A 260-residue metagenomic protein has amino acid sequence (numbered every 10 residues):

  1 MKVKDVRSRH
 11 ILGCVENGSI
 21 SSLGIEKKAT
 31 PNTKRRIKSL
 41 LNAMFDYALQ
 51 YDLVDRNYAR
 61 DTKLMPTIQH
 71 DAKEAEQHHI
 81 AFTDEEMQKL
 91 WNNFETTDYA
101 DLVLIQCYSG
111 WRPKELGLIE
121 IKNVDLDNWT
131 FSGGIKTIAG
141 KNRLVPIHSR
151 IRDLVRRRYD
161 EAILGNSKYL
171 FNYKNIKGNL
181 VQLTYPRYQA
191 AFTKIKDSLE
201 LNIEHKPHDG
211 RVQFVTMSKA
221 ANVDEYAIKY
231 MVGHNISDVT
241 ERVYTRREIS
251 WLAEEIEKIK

Functional and structural regions predicted by a protein language model:
M1-E76: N-terminal core-binding DNA-recognition domain of tyrosine recombinases/integrases
K4, V54-R56, T67-N92, I138-S149 (+1 more regions): DNA breakage-rejoining catalytic core of tyrosine-based enzymes
V6, N202-A221: Short basic/aromatic active-site micro-motif
D46-Y58, M87-Q88, Q106-N128, Y226-Y230: Short, charged phosphate-coordinating catalytic segments
T67-Q69, E86, S109, L118-R157: Conserved tyrosine-mediated DNA breakage-rejoining catalytic core shared by Y-recombinases
N123-T130, N202, V223-V243: Short, polar N-cap/turn motifs at the start of nucleic acid-interacting alpha helices
K136-A139, V232-K258: Catalytic-site neighborhood detector that most strongly recognizes the C-terminal catalytic loop/helix of tyrosine
H148-N202: Active-site/catalytic core of tyrosine-dependent DNA strand-transfer enzymes
